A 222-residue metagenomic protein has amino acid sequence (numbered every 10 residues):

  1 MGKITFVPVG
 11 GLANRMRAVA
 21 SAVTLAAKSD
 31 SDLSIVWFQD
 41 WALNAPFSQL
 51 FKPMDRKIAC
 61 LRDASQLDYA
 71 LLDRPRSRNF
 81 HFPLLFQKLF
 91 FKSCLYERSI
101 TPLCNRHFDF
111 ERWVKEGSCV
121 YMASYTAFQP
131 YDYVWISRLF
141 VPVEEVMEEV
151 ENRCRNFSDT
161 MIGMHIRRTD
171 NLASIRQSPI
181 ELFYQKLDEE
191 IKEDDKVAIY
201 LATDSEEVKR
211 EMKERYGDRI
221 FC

Functional and structural regions predicted by a protein language model:
M1-I4: Extreme N-terminal starter segment of soluble prokaryotic enzymes
P8-R17, A173-Q177: A short, glycine/small-residue-rich beta-strand->loop->alpha-helix junction that serves as a flexible
G11-A13, F38-L43, T126-F128, R167-N171 (+1 more regions): Short, solvent-exposed loop/turn segments at secondary-structure junctions
R15-K28, F183-I191: Histidine-anchored nucleotide/phosphate-binding helix
D30-S31, D218: Short glycine/serine/threonine/alanine-rich loop segments
V36-W37, C60-S65, F221-C222: A generic structural motif
P46-K196: Secretory-pathway luminal glycosyltransferase catalytic domains
H165-T169, D194-C222: Catalytic donor nucleotide-activated moiety binding site of glycosyltransferases and closely related
